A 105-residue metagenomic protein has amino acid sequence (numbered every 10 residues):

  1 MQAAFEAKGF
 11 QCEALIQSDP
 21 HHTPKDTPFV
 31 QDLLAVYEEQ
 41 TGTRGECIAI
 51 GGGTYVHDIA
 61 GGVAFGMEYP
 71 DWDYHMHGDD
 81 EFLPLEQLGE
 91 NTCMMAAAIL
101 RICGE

Functional and structural regions predicted by a protein language model:
M1-Q11: Acidic-enriched catalytic cores of C-N bond-cleaving enzymes acting on peptides and small amides
Q11-E105: An extended, acidic, His-containing surface patch that forms the Zn2+-binding/catalytic region of metallohydrolases
